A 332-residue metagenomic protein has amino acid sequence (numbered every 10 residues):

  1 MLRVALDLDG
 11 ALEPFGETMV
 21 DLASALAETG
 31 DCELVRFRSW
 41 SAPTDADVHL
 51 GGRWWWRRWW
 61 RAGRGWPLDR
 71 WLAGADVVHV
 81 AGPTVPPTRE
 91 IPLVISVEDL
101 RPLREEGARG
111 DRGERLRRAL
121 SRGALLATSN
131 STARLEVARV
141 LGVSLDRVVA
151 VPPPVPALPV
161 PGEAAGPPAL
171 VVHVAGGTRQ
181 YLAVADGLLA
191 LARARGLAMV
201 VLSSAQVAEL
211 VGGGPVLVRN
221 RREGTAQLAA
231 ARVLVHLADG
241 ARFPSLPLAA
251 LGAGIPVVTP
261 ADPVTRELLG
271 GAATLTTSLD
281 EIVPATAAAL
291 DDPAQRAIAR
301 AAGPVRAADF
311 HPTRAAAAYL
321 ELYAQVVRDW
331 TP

Functional and structural regions predicted by a protein language model:
M1-P332: Carbohydrate transferase catalytic cores enriched for Leloir-type hexosyltransferases
